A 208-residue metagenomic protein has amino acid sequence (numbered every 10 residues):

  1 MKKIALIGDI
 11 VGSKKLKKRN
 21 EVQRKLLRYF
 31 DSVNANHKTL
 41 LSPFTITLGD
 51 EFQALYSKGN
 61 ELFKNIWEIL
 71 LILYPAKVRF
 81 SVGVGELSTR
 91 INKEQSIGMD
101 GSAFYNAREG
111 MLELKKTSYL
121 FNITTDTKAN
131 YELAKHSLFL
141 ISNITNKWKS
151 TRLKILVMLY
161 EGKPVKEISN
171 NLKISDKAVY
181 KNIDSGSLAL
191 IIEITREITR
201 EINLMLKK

Functional and structural regions predicted by a protein language model:
M1-K208: Regulatory and interdomain segments flanking nucleotide-handling catalytic cores in signaling/defense enzymes
